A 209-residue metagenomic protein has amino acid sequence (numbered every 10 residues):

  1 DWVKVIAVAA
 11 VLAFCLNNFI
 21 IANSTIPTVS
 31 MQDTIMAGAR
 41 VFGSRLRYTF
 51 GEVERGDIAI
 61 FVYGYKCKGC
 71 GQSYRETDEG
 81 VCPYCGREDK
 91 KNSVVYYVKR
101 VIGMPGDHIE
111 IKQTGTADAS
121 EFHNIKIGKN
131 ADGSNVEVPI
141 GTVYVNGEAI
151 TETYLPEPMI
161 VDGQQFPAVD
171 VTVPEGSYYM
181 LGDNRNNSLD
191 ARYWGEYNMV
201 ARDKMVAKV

Functional and structural regions predicted by a protein language model:
K4-F19: Hydrophobic membrane-insertion alpha-helices, especially the h-region of bacterial N-terminal signal peptides
F19, S24, D33, A37-V209: Soluble "head" domains of membrane/secretory-pathway proteins
